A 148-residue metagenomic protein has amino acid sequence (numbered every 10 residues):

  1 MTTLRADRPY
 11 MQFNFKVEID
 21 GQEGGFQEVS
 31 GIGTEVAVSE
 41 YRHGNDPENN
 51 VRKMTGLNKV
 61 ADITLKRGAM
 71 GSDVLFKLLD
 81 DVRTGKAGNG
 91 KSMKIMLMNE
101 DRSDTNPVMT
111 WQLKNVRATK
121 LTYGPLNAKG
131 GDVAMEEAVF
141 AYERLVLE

Functional and structural regions predicted by a protein language model:
M1-E148: Glycine-rich, low-complexity intrinsically disordered segments
